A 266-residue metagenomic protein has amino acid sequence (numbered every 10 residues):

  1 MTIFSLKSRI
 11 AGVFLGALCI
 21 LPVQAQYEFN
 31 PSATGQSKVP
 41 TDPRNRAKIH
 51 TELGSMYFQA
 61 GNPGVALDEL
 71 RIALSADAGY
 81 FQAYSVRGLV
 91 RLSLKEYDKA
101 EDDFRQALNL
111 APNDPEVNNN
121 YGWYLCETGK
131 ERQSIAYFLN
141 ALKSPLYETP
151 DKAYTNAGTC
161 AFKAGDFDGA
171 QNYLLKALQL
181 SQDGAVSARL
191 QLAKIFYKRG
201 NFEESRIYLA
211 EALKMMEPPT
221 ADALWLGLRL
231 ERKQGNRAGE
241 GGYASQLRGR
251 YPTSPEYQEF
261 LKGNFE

Functional and structural regions predicted by a protein language model:
Q24-R71, S75-D77, F260-E266: N-terminal leader/linker segments that initiate helical-solenoid repeat arrays
Y27-P43, K214-E266: Terminal, low-structured helical/coil segments at or just beyond the last alpha-helical repeat
P40, A47, F81-Q82, P115-E116 (+4 more regions): Helix-start (N-cap) detector for alpha-helical repeat units in TPR-like alpha-solenoids, especially tetratricopeptide
D42, A76, L110, S144-L146 (+3 more regions): Structural marker of alpha-solenoid helical repeat scaffolds
E52, V86-L89, N120, N156 (+3 more regions): Canonical tetratricopeptide repeat
Q59, S93-L94, E127-T128, K163-A164 (+2 more regions): Register position in tetratricopeptide repeats
